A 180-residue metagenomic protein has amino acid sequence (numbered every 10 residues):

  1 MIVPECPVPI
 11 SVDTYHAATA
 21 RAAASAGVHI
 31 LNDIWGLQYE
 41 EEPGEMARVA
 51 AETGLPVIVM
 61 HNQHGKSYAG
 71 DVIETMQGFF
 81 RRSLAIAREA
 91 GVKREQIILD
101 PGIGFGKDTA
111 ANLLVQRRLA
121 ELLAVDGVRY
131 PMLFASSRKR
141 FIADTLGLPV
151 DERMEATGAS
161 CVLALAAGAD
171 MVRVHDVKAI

Functional and structural regions predicted by a protein language model:
M1-P9, T14-A17, A24-A90, F105-I180: Active-site-adjacent loop and "lid" segments of alpha/beta metabolic enzymes
K93-Q96: Short acidic capping loops at alpha-helix termini that bridge into adjacent secondary structure
